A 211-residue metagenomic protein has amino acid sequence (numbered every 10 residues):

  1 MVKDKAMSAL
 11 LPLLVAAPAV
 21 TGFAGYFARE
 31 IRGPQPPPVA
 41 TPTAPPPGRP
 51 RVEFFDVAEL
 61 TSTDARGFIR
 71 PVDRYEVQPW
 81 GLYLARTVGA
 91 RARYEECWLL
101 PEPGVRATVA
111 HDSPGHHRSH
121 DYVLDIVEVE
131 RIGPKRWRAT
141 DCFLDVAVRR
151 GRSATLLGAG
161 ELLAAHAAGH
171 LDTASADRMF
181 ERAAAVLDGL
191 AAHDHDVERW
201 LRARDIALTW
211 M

Functional and structural regions predicted by a protein language model:
V2-E95: Charge-rich, low-complexity N-terminal segments
Y75-V77, L99, A147-V148: Well-ordered beta-strand positions
Q78-P79, H117-R118, R149-R150: Short, well-ordered loop/turn elements at secondary-structure boundaries
G81-Y83, V105-R106, A154: Hydrophobic residues embedded in beta-strands of well-ordered beta-sheets
T87-L144: Structured beta-strand/loop patches that form or line metal/cofactor-binding pockets in enzymes
C142-V186: A hydrophobic, small-residue-rich beta->alpha segment in the mid-to-C-terminal subdomain of diverse proteins
R182-M211: Cysteine/selenocysteine-centered motifs that mediate thiol-based redox chemistry or coordinate metal-sulfur cofactors
